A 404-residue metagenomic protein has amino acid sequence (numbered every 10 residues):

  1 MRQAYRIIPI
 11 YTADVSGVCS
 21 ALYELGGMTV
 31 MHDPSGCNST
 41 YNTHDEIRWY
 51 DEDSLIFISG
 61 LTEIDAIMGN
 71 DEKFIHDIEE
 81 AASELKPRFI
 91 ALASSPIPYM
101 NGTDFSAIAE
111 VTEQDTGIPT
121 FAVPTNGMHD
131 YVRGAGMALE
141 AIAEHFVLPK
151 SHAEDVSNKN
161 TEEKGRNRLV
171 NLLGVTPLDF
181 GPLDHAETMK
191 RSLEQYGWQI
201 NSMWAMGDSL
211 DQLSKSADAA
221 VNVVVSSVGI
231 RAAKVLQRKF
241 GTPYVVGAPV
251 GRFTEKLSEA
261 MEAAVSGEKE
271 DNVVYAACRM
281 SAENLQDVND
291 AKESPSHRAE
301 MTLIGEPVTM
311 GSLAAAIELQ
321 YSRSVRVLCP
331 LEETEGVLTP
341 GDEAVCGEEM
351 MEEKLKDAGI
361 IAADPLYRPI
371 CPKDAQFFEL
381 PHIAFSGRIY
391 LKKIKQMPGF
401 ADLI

Functional and structural regions predicted by a protein language model:
M1-I404: An N-terminal assembly and electron-transfer interface module characteristic of large anaerobic redox and radical
